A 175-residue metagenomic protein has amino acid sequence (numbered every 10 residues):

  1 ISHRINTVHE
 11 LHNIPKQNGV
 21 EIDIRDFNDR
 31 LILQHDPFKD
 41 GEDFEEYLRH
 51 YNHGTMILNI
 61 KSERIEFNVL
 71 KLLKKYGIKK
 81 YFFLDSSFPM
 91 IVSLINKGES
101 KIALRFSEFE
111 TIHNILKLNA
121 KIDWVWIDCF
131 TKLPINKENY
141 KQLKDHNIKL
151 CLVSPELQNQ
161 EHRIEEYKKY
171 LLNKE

Functional and structural regions predicted by a protein language model:
I1-E175: Phosphate-group recognition and catalysis centered on beta-loop-alpha active-site segments
